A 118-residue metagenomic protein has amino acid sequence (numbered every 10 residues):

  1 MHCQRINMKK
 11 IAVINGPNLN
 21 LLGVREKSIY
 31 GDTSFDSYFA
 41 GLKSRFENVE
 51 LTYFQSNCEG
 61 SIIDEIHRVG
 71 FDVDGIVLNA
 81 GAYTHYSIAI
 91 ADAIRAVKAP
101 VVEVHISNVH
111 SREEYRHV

Functional and structural regions predicted by a protein language model:
M8-I11: Extreme N-terminal starter segment of soluble prokaryotic enzymes
P17-L19, G81-T84, S107-V109: Short glycine-rich anion-binding loops that position phosphate/pyrophosphate groups of nucleotides and phosphorylated
S28-R45: Short catalytic helix/loop segments, enriched in acidic residues and glycine and frequently bearing histidine
T52-G60: Short beta->alpha junction loops
V69-I76: Short acidic/histidine-rich motifs immediately flanking catalytic phosphotransfer sites in two-component signaling
S87-V118: Flexible, gly/pro- and Lys/Arg-enriched active-site loops
